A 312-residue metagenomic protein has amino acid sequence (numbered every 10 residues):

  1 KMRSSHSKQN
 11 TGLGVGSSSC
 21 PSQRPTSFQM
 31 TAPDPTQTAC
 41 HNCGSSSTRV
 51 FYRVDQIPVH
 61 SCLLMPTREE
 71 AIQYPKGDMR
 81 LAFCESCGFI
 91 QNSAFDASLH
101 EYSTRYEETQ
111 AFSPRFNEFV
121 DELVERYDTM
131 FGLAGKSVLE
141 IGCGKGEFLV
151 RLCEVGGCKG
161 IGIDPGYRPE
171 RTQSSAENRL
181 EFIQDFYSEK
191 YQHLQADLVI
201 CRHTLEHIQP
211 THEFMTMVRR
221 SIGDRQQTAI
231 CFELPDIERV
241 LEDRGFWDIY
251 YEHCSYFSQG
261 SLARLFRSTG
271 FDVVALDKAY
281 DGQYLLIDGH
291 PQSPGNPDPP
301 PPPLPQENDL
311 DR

Functional and structural regions predicted by a protein language model:
T31-F112, D277, D288: N-terminal juxtadomain amphipathic helix that follows a signal peptide/anchor or precedes a small N-terminal auxiliary
H41-R49, Q259-L276: A SAM-dependent methyltransferase catalytic signature shared across enzymes that methylate proteins
V59-C62, I230-S255, Q259-A263: Short, glycine-/aromatic-enriched active-site segment of Class I SAM-dependent methyltransferases
I72-T172, Y250, S255, L310: Extended interfacial segments that mediate partner engagement and assembly in macromolecular machines
A176-E189: Conserved SAM-binding strand-loop segment of SAM-dependent methyltransferases
I200: A conserved beta-strand element that flanks and buttresses the S-adenosyl-L-methionine
H212-A229: A short glycine-rich, Lys/Arg-flanked "PGG" loop and its adjoining helix->strand segment in the class I
V274, D281-R312: Flexible, glycine-/basic-rich loop-and-beta segments that form/coincide with the SAM-dependent methyltransferase
